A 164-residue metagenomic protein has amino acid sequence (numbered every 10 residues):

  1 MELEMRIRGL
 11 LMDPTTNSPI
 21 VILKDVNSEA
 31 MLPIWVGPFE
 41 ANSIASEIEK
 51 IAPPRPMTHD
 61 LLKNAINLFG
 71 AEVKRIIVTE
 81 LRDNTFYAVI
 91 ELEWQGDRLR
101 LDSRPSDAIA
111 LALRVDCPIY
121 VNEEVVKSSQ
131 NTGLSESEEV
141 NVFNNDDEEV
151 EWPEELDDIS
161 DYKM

Functional and structural regions predicted by a protein language model:
E2-I109, L113-M164: Divalent-cation
